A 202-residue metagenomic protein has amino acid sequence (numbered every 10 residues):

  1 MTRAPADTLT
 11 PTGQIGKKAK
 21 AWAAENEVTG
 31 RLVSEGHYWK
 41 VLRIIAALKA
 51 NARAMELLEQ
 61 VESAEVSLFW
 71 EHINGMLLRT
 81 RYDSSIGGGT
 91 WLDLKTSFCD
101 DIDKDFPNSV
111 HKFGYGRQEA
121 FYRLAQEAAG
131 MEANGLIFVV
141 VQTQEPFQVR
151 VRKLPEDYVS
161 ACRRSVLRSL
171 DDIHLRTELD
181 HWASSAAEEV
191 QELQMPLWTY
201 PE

Functional and structural regions predicted by a protein language model:
M1-T80, A187-V190: Metal-dependent nuclease catalytic cores that hydrolyze phosphodiester bonds in DNA/RNA, characterized by
R31-E35, A50, D100-D103, N108 (+3 more regions): General structural signal for secondary-structure boundaries
S34, Y38-V41, Y115, E119 (+1 more regions): A structural signal for well-ordered alpha-helical scaffolds and beta->alpha junctions
A54-Q60, I86-D93, E127-N134: Secondary-structure boundary elements
L68-G116: Non-catalytic protein-protein interaction segments used by genome-maintenance enzymes to assemble and couple activities
S109-F113, F121-E202: Metal-dependent nuclease catalytic regions and adjoining charged, substrate-binding loops involved in nucleic-acid end
